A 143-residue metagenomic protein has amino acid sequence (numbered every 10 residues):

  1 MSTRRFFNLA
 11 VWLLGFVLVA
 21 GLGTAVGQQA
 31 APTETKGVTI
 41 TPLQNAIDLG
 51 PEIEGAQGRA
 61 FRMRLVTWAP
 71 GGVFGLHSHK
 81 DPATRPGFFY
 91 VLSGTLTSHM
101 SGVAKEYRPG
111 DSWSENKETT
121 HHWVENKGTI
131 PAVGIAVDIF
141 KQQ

Functional and structural regions predicted by a protein language model:
S2-L9, G15-R64, W113-S114, Q143: A short, N-terminal "cap"/entry segment at the start of jelly-roll beta-barrel domains of the cupin/DSBH fold
G58-A60, V73-G87: A short beta-loop-beta micro-motif enriched in histidine and acidic residues
G58-M63, A83, G102, T119 (+1 more regions): Extracytoplasmic
W68, S101-T119: Short acidic-glycine-tyrosine-enriched beta hairpin
P70-G72, T95, M100, K141: Sec/Tat-exported extracytoplasmic proteins
V73-G75, T97, S112-E125: Histidine-centered metal-chelating micro-motifs
T84-G102: Glycine- and acidic-residue-biased ligand/ion/polar-headgroup-sensing regions
K117-Q143: Ligand-binding loop in jelly-roll beta-barrel domains
